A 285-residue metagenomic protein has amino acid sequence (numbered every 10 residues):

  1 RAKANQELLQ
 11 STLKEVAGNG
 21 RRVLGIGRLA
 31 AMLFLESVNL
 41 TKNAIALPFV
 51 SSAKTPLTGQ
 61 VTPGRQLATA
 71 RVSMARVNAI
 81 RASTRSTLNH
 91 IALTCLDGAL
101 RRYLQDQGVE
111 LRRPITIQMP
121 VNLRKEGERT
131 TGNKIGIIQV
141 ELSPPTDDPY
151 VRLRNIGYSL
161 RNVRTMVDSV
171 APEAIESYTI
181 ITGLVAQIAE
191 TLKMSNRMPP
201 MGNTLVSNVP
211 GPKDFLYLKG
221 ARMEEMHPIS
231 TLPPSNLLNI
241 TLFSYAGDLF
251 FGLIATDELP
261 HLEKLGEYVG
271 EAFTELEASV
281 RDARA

Functional and structural regions predicted by a protein language model:
R1-N236, I240-D248, G252-G270, T274-A285: Soluble acyl-CoA-dependent acyltransferase catalytic core bearing the H(X)4D motif
